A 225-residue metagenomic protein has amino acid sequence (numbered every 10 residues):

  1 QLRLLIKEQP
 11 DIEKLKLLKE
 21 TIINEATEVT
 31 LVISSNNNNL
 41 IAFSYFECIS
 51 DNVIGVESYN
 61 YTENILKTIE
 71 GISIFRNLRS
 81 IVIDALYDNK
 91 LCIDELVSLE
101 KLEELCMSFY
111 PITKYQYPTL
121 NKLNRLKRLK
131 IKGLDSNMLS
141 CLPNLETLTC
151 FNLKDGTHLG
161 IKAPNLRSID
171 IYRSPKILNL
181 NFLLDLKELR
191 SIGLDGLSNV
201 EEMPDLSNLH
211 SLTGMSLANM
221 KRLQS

Functional and structural regions predicted by a protein language model:
L2-E95, K101-S140, N144-L178, F182-S225: Concave beta-strand-loop units of leucine-rich repeat
